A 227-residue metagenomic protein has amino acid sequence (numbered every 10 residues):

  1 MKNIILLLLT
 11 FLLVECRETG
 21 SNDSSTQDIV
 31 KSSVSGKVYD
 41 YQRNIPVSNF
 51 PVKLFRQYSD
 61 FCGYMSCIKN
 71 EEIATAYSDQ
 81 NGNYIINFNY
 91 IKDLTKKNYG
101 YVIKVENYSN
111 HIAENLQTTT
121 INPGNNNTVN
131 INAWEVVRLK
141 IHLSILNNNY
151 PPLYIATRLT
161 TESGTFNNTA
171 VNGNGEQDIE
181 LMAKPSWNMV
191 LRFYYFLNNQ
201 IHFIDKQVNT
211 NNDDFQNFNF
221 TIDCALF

Functional and structural regions predicted by a protein language model:
M1-I4: Positively charged n-region of N-terminal signal peptides that target proteins for export
L6-Y39: Bacterial Sec-dependent N-terminal signal peptides
G20-S25, Q117-S144, H202-F227: Extracellular beta-sheet/turn segments enriched in Thr/Pro/Gly and aliphatic residues
S32-D40, V137-L146: A short, amphipathic beta-strand motif
R43-S66, N147-T165: Short, ordered, surface-exposed loop/turn motifs in non-cytosolic proteins
D60-I86, G164-E176: Short, acidic Ser/Thr/Gly-rich low-complexity loop/linker segments typical of extracellular and cell-surface proteins
Q80-Y99, G173-F196, A225: Short Pro-Gly-centered beta-turn/loop motif in secreted/extracellular proteins
I91-P123, Y194-I204: A short, solvent-exposed loop/turn motif at the edges and junctions of modular extracellular/periplasmic domains
